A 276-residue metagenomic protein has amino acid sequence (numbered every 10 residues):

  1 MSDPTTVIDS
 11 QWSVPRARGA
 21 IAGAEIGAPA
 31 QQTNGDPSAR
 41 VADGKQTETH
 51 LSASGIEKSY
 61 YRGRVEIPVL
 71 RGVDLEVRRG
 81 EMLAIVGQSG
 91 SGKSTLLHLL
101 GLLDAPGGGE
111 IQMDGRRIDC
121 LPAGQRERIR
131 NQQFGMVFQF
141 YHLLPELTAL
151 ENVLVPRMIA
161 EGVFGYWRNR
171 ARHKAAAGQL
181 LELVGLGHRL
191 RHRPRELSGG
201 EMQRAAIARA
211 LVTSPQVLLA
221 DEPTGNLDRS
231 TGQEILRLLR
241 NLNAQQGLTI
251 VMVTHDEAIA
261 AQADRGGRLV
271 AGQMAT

Functional and structural regions predicted by a protein language model:
M1-S59, A275-T276: ABC-family P-loop ATPase nucleotide-binding domain
H50-V270: ABC family nucleotide-binding domain
